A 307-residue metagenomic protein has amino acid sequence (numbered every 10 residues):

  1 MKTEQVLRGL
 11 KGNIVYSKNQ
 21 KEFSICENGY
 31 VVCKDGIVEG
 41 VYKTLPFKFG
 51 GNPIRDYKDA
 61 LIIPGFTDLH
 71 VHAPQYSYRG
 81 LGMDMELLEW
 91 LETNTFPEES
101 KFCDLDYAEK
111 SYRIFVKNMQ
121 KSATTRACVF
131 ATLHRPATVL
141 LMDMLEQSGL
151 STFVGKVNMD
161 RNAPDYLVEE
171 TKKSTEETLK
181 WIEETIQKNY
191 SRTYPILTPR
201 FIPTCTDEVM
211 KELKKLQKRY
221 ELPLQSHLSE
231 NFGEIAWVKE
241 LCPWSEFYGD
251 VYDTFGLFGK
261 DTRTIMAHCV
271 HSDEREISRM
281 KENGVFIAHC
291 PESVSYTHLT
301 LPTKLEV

Functional and structural regions predicted by a protein language model:
M1-F49, A60-L61: N-terminal metal-binding scaffold of metallo-dependent hydrolase/deaminase domains
K2-G12, K48-W90, R113, Q120-K121: Replace "His-x-His-based motif
V31, D59, H70, A123 (+4 more regions): Divalent metal-coordination and catalytic microenvironments
T67-P74, Q225-H227, H268, H298: Histidine-centered divalent metal-coordination motifs
R79-L150, S174-Y190: Alpha-helical scaffold segments that flank or form the walls of functional sites
P136-H271: Metal-coordinating catalytic core of metallo-dependent amide/deamination hydrolases
K218-Y220, L257, R279-A288: Glycine-enriched alpha-helix->loop->beta-strand junction motifs that scaffold or abut catalytic
T297-T303: Conserved small/polar residues in nucleotide/adenosyl-binding loops
